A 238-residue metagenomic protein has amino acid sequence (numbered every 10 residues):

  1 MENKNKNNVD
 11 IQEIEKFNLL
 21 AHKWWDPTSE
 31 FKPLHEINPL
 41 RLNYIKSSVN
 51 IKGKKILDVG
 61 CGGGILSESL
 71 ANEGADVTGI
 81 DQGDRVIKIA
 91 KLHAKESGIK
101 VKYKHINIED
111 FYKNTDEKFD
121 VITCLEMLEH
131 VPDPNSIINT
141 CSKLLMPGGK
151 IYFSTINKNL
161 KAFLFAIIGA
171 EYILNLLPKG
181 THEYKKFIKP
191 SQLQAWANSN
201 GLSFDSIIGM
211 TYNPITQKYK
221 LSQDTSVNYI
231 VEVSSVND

Functional and structural regions predicted by a protein language model:
M1-W25: N-terminal, positively charged/glycine-rich alpha-helical extensions of SAM-dependent methyltransferases
H35-K52: Conserved alpha-helix/loop element of class I SAM-dependent methyltransferases that forms part of the SAM/SAH-binding
I65-D110: Class I SAM-dependent methyltransferase SAM/SAH-binding core
T123: A conserved beta-strand element that flanks and buttresses the S-adenosyl-L-methionine
N135-P147: A short glycine-rich, Lys/Arg-flanked "PGG" loop and its adjoining helix->strand segment in the class I
Y152-L174: Conserved class I S-adenosyl-L-methionine
T155, N175-Q192: Acceptor-substrate binding/catalytic loop of class I
K185-G201, I207: Short alpha-helix
